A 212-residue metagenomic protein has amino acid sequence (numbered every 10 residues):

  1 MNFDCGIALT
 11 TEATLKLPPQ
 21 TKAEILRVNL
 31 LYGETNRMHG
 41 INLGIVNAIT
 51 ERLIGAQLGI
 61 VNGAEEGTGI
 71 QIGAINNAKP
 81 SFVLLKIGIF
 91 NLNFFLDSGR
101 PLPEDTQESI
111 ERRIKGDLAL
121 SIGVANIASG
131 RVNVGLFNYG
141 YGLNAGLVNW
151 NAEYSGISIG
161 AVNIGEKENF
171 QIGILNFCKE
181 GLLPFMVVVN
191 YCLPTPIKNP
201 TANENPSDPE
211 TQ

Functional and structural regions predicted by a protein language model:
F3-Q212: Surface-exposed, glycine- and small/polar-enriched segments that build interaction surfaces at terminal
